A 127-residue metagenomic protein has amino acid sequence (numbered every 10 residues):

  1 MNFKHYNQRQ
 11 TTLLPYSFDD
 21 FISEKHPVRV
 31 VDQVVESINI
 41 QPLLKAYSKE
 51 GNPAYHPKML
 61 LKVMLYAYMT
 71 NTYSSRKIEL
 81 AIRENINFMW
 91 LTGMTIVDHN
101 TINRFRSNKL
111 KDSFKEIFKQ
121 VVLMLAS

Functional and structural regions predicted by a protein language model:
M1-S127: Detector for conserved single-position "signature" residues within domains
